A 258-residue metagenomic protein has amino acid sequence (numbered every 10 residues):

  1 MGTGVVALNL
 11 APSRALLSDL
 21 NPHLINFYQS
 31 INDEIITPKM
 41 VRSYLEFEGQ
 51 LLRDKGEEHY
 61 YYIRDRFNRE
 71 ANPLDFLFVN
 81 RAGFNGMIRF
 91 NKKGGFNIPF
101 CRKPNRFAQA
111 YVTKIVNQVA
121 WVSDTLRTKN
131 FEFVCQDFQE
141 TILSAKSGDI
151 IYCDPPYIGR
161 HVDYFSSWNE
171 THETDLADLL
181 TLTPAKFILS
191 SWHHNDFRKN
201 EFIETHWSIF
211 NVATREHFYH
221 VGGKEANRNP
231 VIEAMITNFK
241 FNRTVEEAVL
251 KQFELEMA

Functional and structural regions predicted by a protein language model:
M1-G49: Conserved S-adenosyl-L-methionine
G2-V6, N21-H23, A82-N85, F138-T141 (+4 more regions): Short, solvent-exposed loop/turn segments at secondary-structure junctions
S13, L126-F131, S208-F210: A short helix-to-beta-strand connector/capping loop
S18, Q136, S190: The conserved SAM/SAH-binding core of class I Rossmann-like methyltransferase domains, concentrating on the hydrophobic
D33-Y152, P156-H161: SAM-dependent nucleic-acid methyltransferase catalytic core
H161-S167: Glycine/threonine-rich flexible loop motifs
N169-A258: Long, positively charged, glycine-interspersed low-complexity recognition regions
